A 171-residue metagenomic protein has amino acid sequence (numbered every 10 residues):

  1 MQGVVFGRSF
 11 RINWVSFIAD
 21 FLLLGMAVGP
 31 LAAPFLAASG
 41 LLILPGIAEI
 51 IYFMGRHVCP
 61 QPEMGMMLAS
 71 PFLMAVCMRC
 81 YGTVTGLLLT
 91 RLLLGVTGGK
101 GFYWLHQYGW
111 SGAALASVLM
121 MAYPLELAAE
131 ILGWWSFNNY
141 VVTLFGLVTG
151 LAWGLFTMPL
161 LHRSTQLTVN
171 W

Functional and structural regions predicted by a protein language model:
M1-F10, G98-W110, Q166-W171: Membrane-interfacial, low-structure loops and terminal tails that flank and connect transmembrane helices in multi-pass
S9-D20, H106-A116, S136-N139: Membrane-water interface of alpha-helical transmembrane segments
W14-L44: N-terminal signal-anchor transmembrane alpha helix
L22-P30, R56-H57, G86, H106-L132: Small-polar-interrupted transmembrane alpha-helices in polytopic inner-membrane proteins
L23, T85-L92, L147-R163: Hydrophobic cores of alpha-helical transmembrane segments in multi-pass inner/ER membrane proteins, independent
A38-V76: Extracytosolic (periplasmic/ER-lumenal) interhelical loops and adjacent juxtamembrane/interface segments of multi-pass
P62-M78, P124-V148: Interfacial helix-loop-helix junctions of multi-pass membrane proteins
A75-V96: Hydrophobic alpha-helical transmembrane segments
